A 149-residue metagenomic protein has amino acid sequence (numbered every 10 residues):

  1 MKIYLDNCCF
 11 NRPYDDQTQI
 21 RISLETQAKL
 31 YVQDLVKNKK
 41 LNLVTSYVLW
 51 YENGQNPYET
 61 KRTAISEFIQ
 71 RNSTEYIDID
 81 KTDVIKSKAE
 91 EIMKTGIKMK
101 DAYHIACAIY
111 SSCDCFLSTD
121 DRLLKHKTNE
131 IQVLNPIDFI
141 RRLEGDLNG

Functional and structural regions predicted by a protein language model:
M1-T45, Q55-T63, L143-G149: Short, well-structured N-terminal submotif of metal-dependent ribonuclease cores
K2, D16-T26, I109-G149: Acidic, PIN/NYN-like endoribonuclease modules and their adjacent C-terminal/linker elements
C9, L41-T45, L49, P57-K61 (+3 more regions): Anionic, Ser/Thr-rich low-complexity intrinsically disordered regions
Q19-I20, E52, E90-M93: Short, contiguous strand/loop micro-motifs
A28, L49, K61-I65, I85-A89 (+1 more regions): Amphipathic alpha-helical interface surfaces
D34, E67, A106: Surface-exposed charge patches
K37, G54, I69-Q70, E90 (+1 more regions): Alpha-helix boundary recognition
E75-C115, D121, K125: Active-site neighborhoods of divalent-metal-dependent phosphate/nucleic-acid chemistry enzymes
